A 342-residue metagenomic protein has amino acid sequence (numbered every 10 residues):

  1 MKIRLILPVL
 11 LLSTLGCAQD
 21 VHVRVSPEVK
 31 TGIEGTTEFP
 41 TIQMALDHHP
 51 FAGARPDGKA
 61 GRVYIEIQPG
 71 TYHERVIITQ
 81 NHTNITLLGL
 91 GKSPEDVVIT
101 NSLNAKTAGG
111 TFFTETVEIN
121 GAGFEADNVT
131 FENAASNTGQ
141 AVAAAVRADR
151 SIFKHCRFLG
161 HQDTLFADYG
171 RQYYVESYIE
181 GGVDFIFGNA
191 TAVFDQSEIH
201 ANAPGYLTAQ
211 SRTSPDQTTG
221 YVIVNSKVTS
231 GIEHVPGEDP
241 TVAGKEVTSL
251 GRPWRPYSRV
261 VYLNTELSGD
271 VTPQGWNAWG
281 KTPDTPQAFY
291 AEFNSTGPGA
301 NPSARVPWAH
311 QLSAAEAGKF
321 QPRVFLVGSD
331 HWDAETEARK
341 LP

Functional and structural regions predicted by a protein language model:
K2-P8: Sec-dependent signal peptide recognition, specifically the positively charged N-region followed immediately by
V9-L11, G244: Exposed boundary/loop context
S13-L15: N-terminal signal peptide c-region/cleavage motif recognized by signal peptidases
Q19-P342: Sequence-level preference for short, compositionally simple segments enriched in small aliphatic or small polar residues
